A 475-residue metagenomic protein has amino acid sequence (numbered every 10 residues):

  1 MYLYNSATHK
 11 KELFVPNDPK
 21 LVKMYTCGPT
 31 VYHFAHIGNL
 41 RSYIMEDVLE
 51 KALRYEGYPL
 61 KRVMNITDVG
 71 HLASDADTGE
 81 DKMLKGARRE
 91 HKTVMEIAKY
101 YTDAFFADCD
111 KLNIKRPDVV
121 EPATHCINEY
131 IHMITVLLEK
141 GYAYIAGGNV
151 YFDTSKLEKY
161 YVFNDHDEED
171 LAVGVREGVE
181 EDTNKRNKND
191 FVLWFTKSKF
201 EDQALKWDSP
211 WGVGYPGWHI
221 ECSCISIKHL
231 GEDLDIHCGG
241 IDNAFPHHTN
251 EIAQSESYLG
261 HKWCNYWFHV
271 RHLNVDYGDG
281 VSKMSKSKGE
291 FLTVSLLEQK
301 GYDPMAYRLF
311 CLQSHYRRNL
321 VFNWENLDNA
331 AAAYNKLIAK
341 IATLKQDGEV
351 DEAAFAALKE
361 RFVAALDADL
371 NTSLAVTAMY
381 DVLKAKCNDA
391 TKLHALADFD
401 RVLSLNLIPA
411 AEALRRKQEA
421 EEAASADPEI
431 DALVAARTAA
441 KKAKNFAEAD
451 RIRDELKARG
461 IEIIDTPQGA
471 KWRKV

Functional and structural regions predicted by a protein language model:
M1-Y32, D47, F106-A107, I127-T343: Alpha-helical recognition segments enriched in aromatics with Gly/Pro capping that present substrate-recognition
T8-K11, N17-N113, D465-W472: N-terminal, positively charged nucleic-acid-binding surface of large information/translation enzymes
R54, L138, K457: Anion (oxyanion) recognition and catalysis
P59-K61, G141-G147, K386, E462-I464: Short, well-structured beta-strand/strand-turn elements
V63-G70, A98-F105, K115-Y130, G148-L157: Short, glycine/charge-rich beta-strand/loop segments that flank catalytic centers and engage negatively charged groups
A87-T93, V119-T124, G212, G240: The substrate-binding groove and active-site-proximal loops of carbohydrate-active enzymes, especially glycoside
D279-S285, E290-V475: Structural preference for alpha-helix termini/caps and helix-kink/transition segments
